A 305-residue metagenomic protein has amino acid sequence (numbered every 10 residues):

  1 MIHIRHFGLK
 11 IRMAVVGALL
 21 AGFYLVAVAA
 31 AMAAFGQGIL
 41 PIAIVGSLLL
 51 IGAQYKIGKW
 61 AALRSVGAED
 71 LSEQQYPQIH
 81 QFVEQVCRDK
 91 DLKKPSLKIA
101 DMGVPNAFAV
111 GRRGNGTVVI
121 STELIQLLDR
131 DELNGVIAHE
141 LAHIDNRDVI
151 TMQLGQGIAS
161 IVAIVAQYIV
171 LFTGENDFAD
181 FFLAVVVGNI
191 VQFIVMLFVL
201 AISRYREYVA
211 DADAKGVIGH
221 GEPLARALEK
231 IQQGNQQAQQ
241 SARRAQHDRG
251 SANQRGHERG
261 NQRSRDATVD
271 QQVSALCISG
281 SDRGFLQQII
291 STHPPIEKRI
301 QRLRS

Functional and structural regions predicted by a protein language model:
M1-F108, G155-Y208, I218, Q232-Q240 (+3 more regions): Hydrophobic or amphipathic, alpha-helical segments that drive membrane association/targeting
K59, V83, I120, G135-H143 (+2 more regions): Active-site recognition of the HExxH zinc-binding catalytic motif
V66, D129, L133, A142-R147 (+2 more regions): Active-site-flanking alpha-helical
L71, T122-G135, Q288: Short pre-active-site segment immediately N-terminal to the catalytic Zn-binding motif
L97, P105-R130, R147: Active-site scaffold of zinc-dependent metalloenzymes
A100-V104, D131-L141: Hydrophobic alpha-helical transmembrane segments
L141-I158, I169, G221-E222: Catalytic Zn2+-binding segment of zinc metalloproteases
A212-K230, G234, R243-S305: C-terminal capping/extension segments of zinc metalloprotease domains
